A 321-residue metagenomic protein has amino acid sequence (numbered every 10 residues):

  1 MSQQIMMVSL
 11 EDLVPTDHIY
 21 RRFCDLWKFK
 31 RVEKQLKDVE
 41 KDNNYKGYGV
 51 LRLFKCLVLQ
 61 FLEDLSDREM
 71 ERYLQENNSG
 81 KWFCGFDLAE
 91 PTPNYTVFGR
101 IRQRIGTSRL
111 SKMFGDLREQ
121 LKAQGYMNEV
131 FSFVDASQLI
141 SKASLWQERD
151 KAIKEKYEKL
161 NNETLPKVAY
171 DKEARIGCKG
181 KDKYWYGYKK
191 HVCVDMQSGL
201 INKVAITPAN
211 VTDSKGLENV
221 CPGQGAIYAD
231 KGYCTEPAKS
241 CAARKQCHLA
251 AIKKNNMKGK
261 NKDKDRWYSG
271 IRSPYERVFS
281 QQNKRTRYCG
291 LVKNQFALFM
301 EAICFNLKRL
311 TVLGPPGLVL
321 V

Functional and structural regions predicted by a protein language model:
M1-F29, L313-G317, V321: Charged, often Cys/His-bearing segments associated with DNA-binding zinc-finger transcription factors
P15, Y45-V50, E90, W267 (+2 more regions): Secondary-structure capping and boundary motifs in well-ordered enzyme cores
T16-V58, L62, V97: Basic, short loop/linker segments at the boundary and entry of helix-turn-helix/winged-helix-like folds
R68, R72-Q75, G85, P93-Q246 (+2 more regions): Polybasic low-complexity intrinsically disordered regions
N94, E276, I303: Hydrophobic, well-ordered secondary-structure elements that form the walls of internal hydrophobic environments
A226, K231-V292, F296: Helix-centered, glycine/charged polyanion-binding patches within enzymatic domains that contact phosphate-containing
A297, E301, K308, L313-V321: C-terminal domain-tail junction helix/linker
